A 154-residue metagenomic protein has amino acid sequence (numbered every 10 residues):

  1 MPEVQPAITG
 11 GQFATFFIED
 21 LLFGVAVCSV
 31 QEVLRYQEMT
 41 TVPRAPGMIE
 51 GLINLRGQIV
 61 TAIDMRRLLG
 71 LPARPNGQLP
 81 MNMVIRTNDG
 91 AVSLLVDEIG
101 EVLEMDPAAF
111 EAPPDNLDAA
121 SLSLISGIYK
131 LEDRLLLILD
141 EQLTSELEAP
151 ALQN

Functional and structural regions predicted by a protein language model:
M1-N154: An acidic, low-aromatic, low-complexity terminal/linker signal
